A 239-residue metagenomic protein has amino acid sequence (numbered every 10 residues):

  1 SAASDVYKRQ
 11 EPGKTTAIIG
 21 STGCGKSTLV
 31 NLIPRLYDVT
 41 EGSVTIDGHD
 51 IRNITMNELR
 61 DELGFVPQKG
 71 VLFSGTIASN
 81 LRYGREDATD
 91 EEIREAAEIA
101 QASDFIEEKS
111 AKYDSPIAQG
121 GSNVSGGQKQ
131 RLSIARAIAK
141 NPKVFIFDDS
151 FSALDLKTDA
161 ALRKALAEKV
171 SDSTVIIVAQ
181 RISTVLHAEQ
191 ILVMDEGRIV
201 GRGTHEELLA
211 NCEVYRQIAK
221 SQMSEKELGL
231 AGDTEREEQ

Functional and structural regions predicted by a protein language model:
S4-Q239: ABC-type nucleotide-binding domain
